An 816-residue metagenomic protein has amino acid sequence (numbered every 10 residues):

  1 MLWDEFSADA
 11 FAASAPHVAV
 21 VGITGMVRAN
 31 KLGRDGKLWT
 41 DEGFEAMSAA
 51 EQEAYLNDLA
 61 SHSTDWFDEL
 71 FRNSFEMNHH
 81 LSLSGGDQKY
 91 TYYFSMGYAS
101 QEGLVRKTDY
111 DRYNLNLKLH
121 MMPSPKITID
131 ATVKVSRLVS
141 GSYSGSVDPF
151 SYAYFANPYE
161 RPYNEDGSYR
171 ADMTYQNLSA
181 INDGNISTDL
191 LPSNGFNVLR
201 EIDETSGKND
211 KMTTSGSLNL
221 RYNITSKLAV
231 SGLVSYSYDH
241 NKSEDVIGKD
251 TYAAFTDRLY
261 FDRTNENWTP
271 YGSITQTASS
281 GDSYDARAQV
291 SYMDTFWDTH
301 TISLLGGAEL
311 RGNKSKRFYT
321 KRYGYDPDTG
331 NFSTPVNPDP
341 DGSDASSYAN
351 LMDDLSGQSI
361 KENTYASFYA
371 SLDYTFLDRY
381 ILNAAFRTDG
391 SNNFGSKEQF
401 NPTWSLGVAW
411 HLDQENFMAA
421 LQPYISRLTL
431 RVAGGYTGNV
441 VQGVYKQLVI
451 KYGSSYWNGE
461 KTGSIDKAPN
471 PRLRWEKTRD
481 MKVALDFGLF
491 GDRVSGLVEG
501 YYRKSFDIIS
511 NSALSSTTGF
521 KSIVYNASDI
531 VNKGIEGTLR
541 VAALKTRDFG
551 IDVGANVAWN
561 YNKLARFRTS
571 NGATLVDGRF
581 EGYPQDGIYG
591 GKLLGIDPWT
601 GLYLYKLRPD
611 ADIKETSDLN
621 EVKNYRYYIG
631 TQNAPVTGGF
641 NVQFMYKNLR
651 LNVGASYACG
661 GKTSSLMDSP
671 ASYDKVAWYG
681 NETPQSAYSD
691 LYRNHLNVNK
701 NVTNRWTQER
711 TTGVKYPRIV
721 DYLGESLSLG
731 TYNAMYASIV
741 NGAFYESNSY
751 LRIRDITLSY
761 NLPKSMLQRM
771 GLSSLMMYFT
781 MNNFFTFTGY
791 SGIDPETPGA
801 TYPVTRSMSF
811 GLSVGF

Functional and structural regions predicted by a protein language model:
M1-N57, F318-P327, Y525, A542-Q632 (+3 more regions): Conserved small-residue
M1-R106, S144-S146, Y175-T188, L199-G207 (+4 more regions): Residues embedded in well-ordered regular secondary structure
E69-L70, P423, Q643-Y736, N761-S807 (+1 more regions): C-terminal beta-signal and adjacent terminal beta-strands/loops of Gram-negative outer-membrane beta-barrel proteins
L70-S74, I360-K361, R472-R474, G630-T631: Short Gly/Pro-enriched turn/cap motifs at secondary-structure boundaries
Y98, V133, A655-Y657, T757: A mature extracytoplasmic/lumenal domain signature
R112-Y113, K118-I127, T132-R137, V147 (+5 more regions): Extracellular/periplasmic, surface-exposed regions of secreted and cell-surface proteins
G141-T213, A254-T275, S279-G281, S347 (+3 more regions): Acidic/polar loop-and-plug regions of large Gram-negative outer-membrane beta-barrel proteins
